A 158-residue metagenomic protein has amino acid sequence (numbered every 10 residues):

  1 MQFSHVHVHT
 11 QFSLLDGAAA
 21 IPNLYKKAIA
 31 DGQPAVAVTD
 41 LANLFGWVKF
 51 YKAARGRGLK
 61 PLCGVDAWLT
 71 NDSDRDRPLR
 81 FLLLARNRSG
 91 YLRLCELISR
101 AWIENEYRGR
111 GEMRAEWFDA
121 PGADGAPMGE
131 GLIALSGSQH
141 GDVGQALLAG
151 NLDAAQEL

Functional and structural regions predicted by a protein language model:
M1-L158: Phosphodiester-processing cores and adjacent nucleic acid-binding clamps
